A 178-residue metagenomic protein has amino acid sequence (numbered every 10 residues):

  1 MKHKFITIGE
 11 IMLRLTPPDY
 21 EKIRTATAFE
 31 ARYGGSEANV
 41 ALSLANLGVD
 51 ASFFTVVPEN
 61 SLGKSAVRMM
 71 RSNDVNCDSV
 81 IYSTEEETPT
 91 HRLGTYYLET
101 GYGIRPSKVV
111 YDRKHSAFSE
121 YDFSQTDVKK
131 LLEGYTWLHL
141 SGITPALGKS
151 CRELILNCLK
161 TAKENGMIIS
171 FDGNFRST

Functional and structural regions predicted by a protein language model:
M1, V49, L93, S107 (+1 more regions): Residue-level signal for beta-strand positions within conserved beta-sheet cores that form or flank
M1-D78, Y102-I104, F123: Glycine-rich phosphate/adenosyl-contacting loop at the front of the ribokinase-like
M1-H3, D122-K130, C151-E164: Short amphipathic alpha-helices and their capping/turn segments at secondary-structure boundaries
A26-T27, S65, S72, L131-L132 (+2 more regions): Alpha-helix boundary/interfacial micro-motifs
F29-E30, K114-S119, L147-G148, R176-T178: Short, flexible loop segments at the rims of nucleotide/cofactor-binding pockets, characterized by
L42, R68, V109, R113 (+2 more regions): Residues on a specific face of well-ordered alpha-helices
F54-G142: Conserved N-terminal subdomain of the carbohydrate kinase-like
W137, I143-T178: Conserved beta-alpha-beta core of the PfkB/ribokinase-like small-molecule kinase fold
